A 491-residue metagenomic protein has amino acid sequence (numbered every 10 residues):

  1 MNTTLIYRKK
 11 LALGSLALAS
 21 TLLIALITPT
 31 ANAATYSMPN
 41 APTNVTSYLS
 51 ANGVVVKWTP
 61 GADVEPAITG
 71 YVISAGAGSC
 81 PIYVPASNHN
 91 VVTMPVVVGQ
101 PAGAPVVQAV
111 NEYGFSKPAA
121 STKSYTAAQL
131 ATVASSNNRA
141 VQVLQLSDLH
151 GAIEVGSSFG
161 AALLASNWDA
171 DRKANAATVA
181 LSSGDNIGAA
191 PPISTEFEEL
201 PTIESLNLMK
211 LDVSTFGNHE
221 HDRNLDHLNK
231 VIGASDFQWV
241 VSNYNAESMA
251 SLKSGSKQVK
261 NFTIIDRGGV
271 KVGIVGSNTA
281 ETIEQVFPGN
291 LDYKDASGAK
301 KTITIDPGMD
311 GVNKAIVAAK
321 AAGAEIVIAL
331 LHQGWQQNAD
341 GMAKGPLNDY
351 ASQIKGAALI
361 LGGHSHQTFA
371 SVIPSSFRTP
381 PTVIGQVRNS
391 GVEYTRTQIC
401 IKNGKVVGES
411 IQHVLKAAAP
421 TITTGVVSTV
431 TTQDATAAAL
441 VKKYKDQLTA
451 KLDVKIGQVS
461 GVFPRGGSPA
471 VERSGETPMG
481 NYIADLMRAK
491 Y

Functional and structural regions predicted by a protein language model:
T3-A17: Bacterial N-terminal signal peptides that target proteins for export
S15-L26: Bacterial N-terminal signal peptides
I24-M38: C-terminal region of N-terminal signal peptides and the immediate post-cleavage residues of exported proteins
A34-A67, E112-A131: Pro/Thr/Ser/Gly-rich low-complexity, intrinsically disordered linker/stalk tracts
G70-P101: Recognizes extended acidic, P/S/T-rich segments that occur within or adjacent to Ig-like beta-sandwich modules
M94-K117: Beta-strand-rich modules
L130-T423, S474, M479-L486: Acidic, metal/ion-coordinating pockets
V133-A140, L144, R172-N175, I422-Y491: Non-catalytic terminal accessory segments
